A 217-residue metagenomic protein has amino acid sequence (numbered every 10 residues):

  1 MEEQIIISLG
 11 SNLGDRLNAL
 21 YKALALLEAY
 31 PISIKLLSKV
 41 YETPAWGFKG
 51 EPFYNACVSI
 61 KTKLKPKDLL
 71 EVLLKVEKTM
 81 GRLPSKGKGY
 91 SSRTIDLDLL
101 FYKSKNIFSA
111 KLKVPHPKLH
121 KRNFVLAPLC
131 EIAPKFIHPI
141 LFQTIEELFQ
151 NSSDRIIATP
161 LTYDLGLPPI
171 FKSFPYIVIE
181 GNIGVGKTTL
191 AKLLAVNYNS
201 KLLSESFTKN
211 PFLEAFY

Functional and structural regions predicted by a protein language model:
E2-I7, F174-Y176: Extreme N-terminal starter segment of soluble prokaryotic enzymes
A19-P66: Short, surface-exposed acidic-centric catalytic microdomains
G47-F53, K67-L70, K75-K172: Flexible, gly/pro- and Lys/Arg-enriched active-site loops
I179: Hydrophobic anchor at the beta1->P-loop junction of P-loop NTPases
N182: P-loop (Walker A) phosphate-binding loop of NTP-binding proteins
K187: Conserved lysine of the Walker
L190, L194: Hydrophobic positions on the alpha1 helix immediately C-terminal to the Walker A/P-loop
A195-Y217: Conserved substrate/cofactor phosphate-moiety recognition/catalytic segment in nucleotide-dependent phosphotransferases
